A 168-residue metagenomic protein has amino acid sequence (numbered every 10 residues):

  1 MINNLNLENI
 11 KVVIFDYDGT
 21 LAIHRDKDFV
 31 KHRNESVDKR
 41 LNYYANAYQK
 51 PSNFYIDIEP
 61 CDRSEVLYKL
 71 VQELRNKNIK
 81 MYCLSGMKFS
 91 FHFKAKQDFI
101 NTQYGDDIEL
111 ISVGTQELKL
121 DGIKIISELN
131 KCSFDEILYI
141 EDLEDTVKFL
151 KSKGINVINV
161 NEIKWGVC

Functional and structural regions predicted by a protein language model:
M1-I2: Short, basic/aromatic recognition patches
L7-F99: Alpha-helical substrate-recognition element adjacent to the catalytic core
N9-K11, N78-K80, C132-I137, I155: Short coil/turn segments at beta-strand junctions that form active-site/ligand-binding loops
T20-A22, K27-D28, K88-F91, Q116-E117 (+2 more regions): Short, solvent-exposed loop/turn segments at secondary-structure junctions
R63-L67, K119-G122, L143: Amphipathic coiled-coil/heptad-repeat helices and related helical stalk/stem segments that mediate oligomerization
V71-R75, S127, V147, K151: Surface-exposed amphipathic alpha-helices with a cationic face
G86-I137: Substrate-recognition "cap/lid" segment bordering the active-site pocket of phosphatases
F134-C168: Acidic, Mg2+-coordinating phosphoryl-transfer loop and its flanking beta/alpha structural elements, shared across
